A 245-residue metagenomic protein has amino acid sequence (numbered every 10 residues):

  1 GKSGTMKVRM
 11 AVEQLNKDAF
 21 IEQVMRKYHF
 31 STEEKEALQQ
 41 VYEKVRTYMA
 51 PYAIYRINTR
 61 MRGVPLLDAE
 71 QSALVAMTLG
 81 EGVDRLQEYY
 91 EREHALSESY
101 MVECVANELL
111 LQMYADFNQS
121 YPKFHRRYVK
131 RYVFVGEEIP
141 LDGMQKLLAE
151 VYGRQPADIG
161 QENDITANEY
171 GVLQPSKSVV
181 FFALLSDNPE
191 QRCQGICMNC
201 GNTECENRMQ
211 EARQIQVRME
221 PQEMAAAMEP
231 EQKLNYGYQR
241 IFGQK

Functional and structural regions predicted by a protein language model:
G1-H94, E98, M219-K245: Active-site helix-to-loop segments that bind/position phosphate- or nucleotide-bearing substrates and donors across
E36, Q40, E108, Q112 (+1 more regions): Conserved active-site and cofactor/substrate-binding residues in soluble primary-metabolism enzymes
T47-A50, I54, P122, R126 (+2 more regions): Generic secondary-structure signature for well-ordered alpha-helical cores
A69-D142: Conserved mixed alpha/beta catalytic, RNA-binding, or beta-rich assembly cores of soluble enzyme, regulatory
L79-E81, G201, E211: A broadly conserved detector of short glycine/acidic/proline-rich loop/turn motifs that flank catalytic sites and bind
Y128-M209, R218-Q244: Short terminal or interdomain "cap/linker" segment that borders an active site or interface and mediates
I215: Positions that flank functional sites
